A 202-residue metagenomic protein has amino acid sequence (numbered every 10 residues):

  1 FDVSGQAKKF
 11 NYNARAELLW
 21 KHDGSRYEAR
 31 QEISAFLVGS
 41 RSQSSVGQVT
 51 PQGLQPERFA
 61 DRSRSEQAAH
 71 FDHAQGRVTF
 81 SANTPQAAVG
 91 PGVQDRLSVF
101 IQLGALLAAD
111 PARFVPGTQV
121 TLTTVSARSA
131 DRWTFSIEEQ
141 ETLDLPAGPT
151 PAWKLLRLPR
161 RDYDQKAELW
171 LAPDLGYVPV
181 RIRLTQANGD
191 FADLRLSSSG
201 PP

Functional and structural regions predicted by a protein language model:
F1-Q75, V115-P202: Acidic, serine/threonine-rich low-complexity disordered tracts
Q75-I101: Acidic/charged, solvent-exposed loop-and-adjacent secondary-structure segments enriched in E/D, K/R, S/T, and G/P
P91-D95, F114, S129: Alpha-helix N-cap/loop-to-helix boundary motif
S98-G104, V125-S126: N-terminal non-cleavable signal-anchor helices
Q102-R113: Beta-strand/loop-rich accessory regions of lumenal/periplasmic or secreted enzymes, predominantly carbohydrate-active
